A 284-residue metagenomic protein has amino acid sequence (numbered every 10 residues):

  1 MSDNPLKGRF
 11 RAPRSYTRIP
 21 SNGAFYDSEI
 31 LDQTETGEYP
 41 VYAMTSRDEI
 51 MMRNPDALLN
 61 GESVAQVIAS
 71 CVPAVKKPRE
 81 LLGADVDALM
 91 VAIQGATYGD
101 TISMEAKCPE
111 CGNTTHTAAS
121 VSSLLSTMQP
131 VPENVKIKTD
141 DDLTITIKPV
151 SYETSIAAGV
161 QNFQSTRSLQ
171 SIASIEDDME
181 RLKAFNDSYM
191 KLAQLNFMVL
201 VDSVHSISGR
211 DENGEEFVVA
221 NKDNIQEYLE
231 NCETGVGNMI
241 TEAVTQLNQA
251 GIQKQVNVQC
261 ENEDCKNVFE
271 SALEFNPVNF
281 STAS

Functional and structural regions predicted by a protein language model:
M1-S284: Long C-terminal interaction/binding lobes of large macromolecular proteins
